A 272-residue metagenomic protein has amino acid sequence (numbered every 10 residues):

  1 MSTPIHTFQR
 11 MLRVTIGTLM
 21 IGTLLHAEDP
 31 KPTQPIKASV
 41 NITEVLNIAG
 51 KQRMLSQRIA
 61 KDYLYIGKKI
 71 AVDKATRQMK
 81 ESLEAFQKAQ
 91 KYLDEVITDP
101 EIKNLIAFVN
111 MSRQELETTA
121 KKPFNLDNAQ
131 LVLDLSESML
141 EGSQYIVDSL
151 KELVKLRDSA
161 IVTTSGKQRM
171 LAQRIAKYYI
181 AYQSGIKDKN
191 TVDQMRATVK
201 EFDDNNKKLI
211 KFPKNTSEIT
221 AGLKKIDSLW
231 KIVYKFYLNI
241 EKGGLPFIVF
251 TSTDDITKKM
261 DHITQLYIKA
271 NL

Functional and structural regions predicted by a protein language model:
S2-I16: Bacterial N-terminal signal peptides that target proteins for export
L19-G22: Repetitive helical segments and hydrophobic/amphipathic motifs
L25-A27: Boundary at the C-terminal end of the N-terminal hydrophobic targeting segment
P30-L272: Mature extracytoplasmic or organellar-lumen-exposed domains after removal of signal/transit peptides
